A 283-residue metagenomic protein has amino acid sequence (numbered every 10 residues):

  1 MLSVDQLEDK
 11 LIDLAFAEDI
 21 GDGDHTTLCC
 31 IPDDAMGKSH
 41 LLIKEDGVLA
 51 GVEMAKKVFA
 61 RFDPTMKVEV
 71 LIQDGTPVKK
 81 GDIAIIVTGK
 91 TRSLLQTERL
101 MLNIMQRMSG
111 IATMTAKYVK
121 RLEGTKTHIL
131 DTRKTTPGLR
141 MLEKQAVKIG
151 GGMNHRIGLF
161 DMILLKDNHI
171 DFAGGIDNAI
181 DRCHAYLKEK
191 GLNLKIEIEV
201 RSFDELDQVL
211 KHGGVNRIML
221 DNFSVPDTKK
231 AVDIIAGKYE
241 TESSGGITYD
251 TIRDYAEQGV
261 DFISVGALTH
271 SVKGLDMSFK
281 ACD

Functional and structural regions predicted by a protein language model:
M1-H212, R217, P226-I234, Y239-E242 (+2 more regions): Acidic/glycine-rich phosphate/pyrophosphate-binding loops and surrounding catalytic core that coordinate Mg2+
D221-N222, G245, A267-L268: Short secondary-structure boundary segments
Y249: Cys/His-rich Zn2+-binding cysteine-cluster or related metal-binding knuckle/ribbon modules and their
A267-D283: Short, charged, intrinsically disordered terminal tails
